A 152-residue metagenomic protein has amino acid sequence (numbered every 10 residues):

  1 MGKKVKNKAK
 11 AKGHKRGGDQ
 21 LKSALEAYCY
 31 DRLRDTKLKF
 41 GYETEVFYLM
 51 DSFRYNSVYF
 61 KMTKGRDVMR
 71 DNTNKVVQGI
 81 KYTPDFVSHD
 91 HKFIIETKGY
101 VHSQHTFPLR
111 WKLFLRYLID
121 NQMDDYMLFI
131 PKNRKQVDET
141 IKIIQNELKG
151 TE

Functional and structural regions predicted by a protein language model:
M1-E152: Electrostatic, structured charged patches in enzyme active sites and in nucleic-acid/phosphate-binding
